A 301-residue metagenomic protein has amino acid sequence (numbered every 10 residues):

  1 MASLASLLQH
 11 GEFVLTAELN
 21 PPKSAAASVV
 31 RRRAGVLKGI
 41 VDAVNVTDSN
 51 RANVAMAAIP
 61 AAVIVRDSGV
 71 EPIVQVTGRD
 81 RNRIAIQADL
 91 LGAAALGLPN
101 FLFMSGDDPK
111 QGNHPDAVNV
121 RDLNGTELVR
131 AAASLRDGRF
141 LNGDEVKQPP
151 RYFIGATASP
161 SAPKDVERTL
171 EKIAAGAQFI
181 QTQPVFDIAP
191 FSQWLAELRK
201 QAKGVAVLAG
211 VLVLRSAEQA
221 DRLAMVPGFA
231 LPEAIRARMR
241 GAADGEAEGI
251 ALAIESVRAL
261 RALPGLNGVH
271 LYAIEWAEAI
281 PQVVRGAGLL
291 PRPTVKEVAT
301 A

Functional and structural regions predicted by a protein language model:
M1-N20, S24-A27, R32, F140-Y152 (+1 more regions): N-terminal amphipathic alpha-helix/helix-capping segment at the start of soluble metabolic enzymes
A2-A5, A26-S28, A52-I64, N82-D89 (+4 more regions): Active-site-adjacent beta->alpha loops and helix N-cap segments on the catalytic face of soluble alpha/beta enzymes
V14-V29, N50, P72-I84, P150-D165 (+1 more regions): Active-site mouth loops of central-metabolism enzymes
E18, V44, A93, K172 (+3 more regions): Conserved, mostly hydrophobic/aromatic
S24-L37, A57-A58, R83-L90, S161-K172 (+1 more regions): Short, acidic/polar
G39, S68, L96, A175 (+1 more regions): Structural motif
V44-V54, V76-T77, F103, T157 (+2 more regions): Catalytic beta/alpha-barrel core
V120-R139, V146-K147, T157-S159, Q201-S256 (+2 more regions): Active-site pocket-lining/capping segments in soluble small-molecule metabolic enzymes
